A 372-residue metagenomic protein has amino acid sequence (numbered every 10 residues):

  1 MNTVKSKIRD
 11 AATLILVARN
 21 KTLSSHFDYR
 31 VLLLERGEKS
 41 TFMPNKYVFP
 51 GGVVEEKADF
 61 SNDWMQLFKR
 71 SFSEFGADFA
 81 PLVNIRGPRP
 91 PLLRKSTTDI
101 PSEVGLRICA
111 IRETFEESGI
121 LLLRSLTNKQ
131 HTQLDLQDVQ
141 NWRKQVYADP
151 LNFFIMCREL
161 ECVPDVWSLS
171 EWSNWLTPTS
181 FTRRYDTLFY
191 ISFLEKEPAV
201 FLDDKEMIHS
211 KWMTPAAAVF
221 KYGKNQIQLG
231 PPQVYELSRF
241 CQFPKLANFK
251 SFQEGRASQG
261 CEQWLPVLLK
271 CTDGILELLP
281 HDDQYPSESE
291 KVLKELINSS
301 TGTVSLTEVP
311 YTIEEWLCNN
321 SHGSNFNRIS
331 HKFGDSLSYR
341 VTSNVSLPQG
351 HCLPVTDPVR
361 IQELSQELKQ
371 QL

Functional and structural regions predicted by a protein language model:
M1-L372: N-terminal leader/linker segments that precede catalytic domains of diphosphate-processing enzymes
